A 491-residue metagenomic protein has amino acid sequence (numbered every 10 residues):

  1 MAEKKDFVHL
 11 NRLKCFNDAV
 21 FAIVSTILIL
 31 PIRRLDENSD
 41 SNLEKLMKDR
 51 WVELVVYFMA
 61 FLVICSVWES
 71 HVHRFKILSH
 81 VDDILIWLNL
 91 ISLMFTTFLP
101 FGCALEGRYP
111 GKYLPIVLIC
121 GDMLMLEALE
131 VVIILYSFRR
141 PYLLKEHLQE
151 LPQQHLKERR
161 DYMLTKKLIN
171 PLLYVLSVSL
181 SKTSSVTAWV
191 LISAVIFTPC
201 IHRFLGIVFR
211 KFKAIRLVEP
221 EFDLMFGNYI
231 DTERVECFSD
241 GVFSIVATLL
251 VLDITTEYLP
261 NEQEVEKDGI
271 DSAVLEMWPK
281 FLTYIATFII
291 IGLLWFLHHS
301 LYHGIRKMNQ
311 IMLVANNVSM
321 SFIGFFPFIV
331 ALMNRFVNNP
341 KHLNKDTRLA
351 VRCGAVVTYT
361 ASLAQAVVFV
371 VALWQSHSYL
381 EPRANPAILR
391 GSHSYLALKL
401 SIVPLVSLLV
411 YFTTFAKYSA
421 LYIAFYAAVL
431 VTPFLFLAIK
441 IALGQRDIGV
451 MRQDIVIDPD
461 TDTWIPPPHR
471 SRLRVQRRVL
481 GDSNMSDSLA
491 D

Functional and structural regions predicted by a protein language model:
M1-D491: Multi-pass alpha-helical transmembrane bundle typical of ion/small-solute transporters and intramembrane aspartyl
